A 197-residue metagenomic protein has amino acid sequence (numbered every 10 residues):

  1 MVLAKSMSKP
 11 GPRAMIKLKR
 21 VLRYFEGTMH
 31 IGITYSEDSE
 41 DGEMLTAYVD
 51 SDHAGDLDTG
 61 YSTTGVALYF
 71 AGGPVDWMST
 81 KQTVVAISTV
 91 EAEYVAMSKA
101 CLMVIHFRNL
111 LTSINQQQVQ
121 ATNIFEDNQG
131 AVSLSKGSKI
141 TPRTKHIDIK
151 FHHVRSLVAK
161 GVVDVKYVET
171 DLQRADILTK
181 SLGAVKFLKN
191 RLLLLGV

Functional and structural regions predicted by a protein language model:
M1-I33, E169, L178-T179: C-terminal reverse transcriptase regions that engage the nucleic-acid substrate
S6, E40, M44, T80-V197: RNase H-like nuclease module associated with reverse transcription
A14, E26, Y61, A100-M103 (+1 more regions): Active-site-proximal structural scaffolding
K19, H30, M44, S62-A67: Short glycine-rich loop/turn motifs
R23-V49, Q116-Q118: Structured nucleic-acid-interacting core domains from mobile-element enzymes and related host factors, especially RNase
G27-I31, A54, P74-W77, H106 (+1 more regions): Conserved helix-loop functional segments at active or binding sites
A47-V90: RNase H-like nuclease fold core
